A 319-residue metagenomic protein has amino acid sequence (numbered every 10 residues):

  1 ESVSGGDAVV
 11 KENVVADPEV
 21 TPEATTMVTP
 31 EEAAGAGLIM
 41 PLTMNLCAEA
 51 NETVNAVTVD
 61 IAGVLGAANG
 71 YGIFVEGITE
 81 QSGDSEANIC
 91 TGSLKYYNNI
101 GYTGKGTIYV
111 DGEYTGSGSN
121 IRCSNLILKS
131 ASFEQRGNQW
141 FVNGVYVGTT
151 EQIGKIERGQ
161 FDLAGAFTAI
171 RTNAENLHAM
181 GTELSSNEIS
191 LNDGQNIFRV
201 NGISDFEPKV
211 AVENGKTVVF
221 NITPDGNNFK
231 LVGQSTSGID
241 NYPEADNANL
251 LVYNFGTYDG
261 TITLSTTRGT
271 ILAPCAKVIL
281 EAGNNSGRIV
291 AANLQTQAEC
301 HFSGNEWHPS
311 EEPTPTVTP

Functional and structural regions predicted by a protein language model:
E1-S2, A34: Sec-dependent, cleavable N-terminal signal peptides
V9-V10: Compositionally biased, low-complexity intrinsically disordered regions
V15-E31, T314-T318: Ser/Thr-rich, Proline-interspersed low-complexity disordered segments
L42-N125, K129, G165-E311: Long, polar low-complexity repeats
Q135-L177: Hydrophobic alpha-helical segments and helix pairs
